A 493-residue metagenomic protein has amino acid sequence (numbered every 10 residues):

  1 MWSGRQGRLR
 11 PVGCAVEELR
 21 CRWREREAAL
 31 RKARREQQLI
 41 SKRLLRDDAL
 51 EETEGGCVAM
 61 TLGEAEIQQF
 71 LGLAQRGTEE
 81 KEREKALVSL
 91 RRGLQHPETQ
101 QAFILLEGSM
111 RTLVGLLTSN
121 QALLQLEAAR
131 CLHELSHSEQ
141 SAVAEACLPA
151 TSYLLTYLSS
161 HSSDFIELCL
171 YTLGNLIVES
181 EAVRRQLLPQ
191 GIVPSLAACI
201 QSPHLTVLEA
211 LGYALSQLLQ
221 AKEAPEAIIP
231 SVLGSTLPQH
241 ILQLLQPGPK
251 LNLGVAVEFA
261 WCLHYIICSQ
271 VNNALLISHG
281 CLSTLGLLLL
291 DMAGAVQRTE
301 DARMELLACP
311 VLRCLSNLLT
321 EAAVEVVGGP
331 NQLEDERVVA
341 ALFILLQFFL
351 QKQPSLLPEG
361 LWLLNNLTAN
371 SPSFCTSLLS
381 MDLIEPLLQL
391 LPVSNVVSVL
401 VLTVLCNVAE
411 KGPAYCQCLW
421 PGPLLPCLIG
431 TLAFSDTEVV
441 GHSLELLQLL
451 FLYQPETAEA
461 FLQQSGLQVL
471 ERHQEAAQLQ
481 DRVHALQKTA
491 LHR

Functional and structural regions predicted by a protein language model:
M1-L94, D436, L444-Y453, L462-R493: Intrinsically disordered, low-complexity regulatory regions of large eukaryotic scaffold/signaling proteins
R34-R35, L39-L62, R76-G115, S119-L123 (+3 more regions): Alpha-helical solenoid scaffolds in large eukaryotic transport, assembly, and signaling factors
C57-A65, S89, C131, V143 (+5 more regions): Alpha-solenoid helical repeat scaffolds
Q69-R76, T112-L116, Y153-L158, S195-C199 (+7 more regions): Alpha-solenoid HEAT/Armadillo-like helical repeat scaffolds in large eukaryotic proteins
T78-R91, N120-S136, S159-V178, P189-Q190 (+11 more regions): Alpha-helical solenoid repeats of the armadillo/HEAT superfamily in eukaryotic scaffolding/adaptor proteins
E98-T99, Q140, E181, P225-I228 (+2 more regions): Leucine-rich repeat
I104-T112, A146-L154, L188-S195, P230-H240 (+10 more regions): Alpha-helical scaffold repeats of the Armadillo/HEAT/TPR superfamily
